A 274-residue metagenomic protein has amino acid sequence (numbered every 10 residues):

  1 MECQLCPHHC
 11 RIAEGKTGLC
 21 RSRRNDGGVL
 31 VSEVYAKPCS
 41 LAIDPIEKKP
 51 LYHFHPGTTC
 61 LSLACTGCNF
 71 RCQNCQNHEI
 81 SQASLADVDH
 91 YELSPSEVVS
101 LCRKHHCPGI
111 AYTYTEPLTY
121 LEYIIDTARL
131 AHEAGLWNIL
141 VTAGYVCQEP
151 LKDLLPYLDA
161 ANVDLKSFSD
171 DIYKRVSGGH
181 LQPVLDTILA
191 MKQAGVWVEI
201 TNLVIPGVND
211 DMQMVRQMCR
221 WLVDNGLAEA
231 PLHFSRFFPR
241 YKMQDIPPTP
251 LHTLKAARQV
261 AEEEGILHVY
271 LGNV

Functional and structural regions predicted by a protein language model:
M1-C65, H78-Q82: N-terminal [4Fe-4S]-dependent radical SAM core
Q4, T66, F70-Q73, R129 (+2 more regions): Core alpha-helical elements of the protein kinase catalytic domain, predominantly the helix directly N-terminal
H9-A42, R216-M218, L222-V274: A broadly conserved sequence feature marking short terminus-proximal activation segments in nucleic acid-centric
K16, C68, S169: A generic "binding-loop/recognition-motif" signal
C60-S62, T66, F70-P108: Glycine-rich active-site/cofactor-binding loop and its immediate structural neighborhood
C72, V163, V269: Conserved, mostly hydrophobic/aromatic
P95-T249: Conserved AdoMet/S-adenosylmethionine-binding subsite of the radical SAM
